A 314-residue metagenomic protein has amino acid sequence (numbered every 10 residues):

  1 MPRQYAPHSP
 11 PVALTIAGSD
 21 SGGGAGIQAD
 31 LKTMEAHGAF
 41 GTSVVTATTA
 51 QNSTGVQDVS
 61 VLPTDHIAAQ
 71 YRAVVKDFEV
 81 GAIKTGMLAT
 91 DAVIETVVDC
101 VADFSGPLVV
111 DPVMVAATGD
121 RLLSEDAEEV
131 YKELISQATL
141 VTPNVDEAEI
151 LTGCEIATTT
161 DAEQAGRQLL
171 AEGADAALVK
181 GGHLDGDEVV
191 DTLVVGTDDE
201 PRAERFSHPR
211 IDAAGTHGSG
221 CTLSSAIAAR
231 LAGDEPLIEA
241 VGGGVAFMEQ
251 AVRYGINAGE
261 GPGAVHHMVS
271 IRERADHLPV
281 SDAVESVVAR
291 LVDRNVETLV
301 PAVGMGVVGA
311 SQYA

Functional and structural regions predicted by a protein language model:
P2-S9, G26, D187-F206: Acidic-glycine-rich active-site phosphate/pyrophosphate-binding loop
P2-T15, I27-A117, V265-R272, H277: Conserved N-terminal subdomain of the carbohydrate kinase-like
Q4, P10, V61, D77 (+1 more regions): Charged C-terminal helix
H8, A36-T42, R202-A203, R230-V245: Phosphate-handling active-site elements
I16-S21, R205-H217: Short pre-catalytic strand/loop immediately N-terminal to key active-site residues, enriched for Gly-Thr
Q28-T33, E149-I150, G215-L237: Short, small-residue alpha-helix embedded
E125-R202: Conserved phosphate/ATP/ADP-binding segment of small-molecule kinases
A162-L170, E204, P236-A251: Short, well-structured alpha-helical segments that form the helix of a local strand-helix-strand
